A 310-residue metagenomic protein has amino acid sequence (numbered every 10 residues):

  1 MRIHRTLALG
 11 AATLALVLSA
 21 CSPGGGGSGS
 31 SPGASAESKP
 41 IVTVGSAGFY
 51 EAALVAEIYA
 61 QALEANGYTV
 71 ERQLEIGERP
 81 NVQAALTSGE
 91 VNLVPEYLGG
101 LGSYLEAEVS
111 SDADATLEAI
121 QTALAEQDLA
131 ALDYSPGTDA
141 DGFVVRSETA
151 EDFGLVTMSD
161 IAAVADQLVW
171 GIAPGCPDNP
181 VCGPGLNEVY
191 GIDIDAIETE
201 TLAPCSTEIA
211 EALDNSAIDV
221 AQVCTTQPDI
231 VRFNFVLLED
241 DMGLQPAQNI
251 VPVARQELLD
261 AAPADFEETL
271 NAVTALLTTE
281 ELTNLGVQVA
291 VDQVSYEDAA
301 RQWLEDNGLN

Functional and structural regions predicted by a protein language model:
V17-A20: C-terminal motif of bacterial Sec signal peptides marking the signal peptidase cleavage site
S22-G25: Bacterial signal peptide processing site
E37-E51, Y68-Q73, D166-I172: Short, well-ordered beta-strand elements
Y50-T69, T87, V91, P184-E188: Short, polar/charged alpha-helical segment
L105-L132, A217, D229-M242: Ligand-binding "clamshell"
D114-W170, Q256, A275-T279: A conserved helix-loop-strand patch within extracytoplasmic ligand-binding domains of the periplasmic binding
D128-A130, S135-G142, D229-V273: Periplasmic-binding protein-like
Q167, G171-D241: Ligand-binding pocket segment of bilobal, Venus flytrap-like solute-binding proteins
